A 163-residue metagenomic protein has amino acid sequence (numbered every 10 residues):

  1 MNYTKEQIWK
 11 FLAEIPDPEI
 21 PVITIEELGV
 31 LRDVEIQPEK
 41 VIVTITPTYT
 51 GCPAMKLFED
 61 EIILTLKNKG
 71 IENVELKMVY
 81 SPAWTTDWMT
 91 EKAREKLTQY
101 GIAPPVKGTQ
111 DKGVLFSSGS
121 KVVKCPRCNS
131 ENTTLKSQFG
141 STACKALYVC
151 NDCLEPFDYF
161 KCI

Functional and structural regions predicted by a protein language model:
M1-I163: Domain-level signature for proteins that mediate thiol-based redox and metal-cofactor handling
